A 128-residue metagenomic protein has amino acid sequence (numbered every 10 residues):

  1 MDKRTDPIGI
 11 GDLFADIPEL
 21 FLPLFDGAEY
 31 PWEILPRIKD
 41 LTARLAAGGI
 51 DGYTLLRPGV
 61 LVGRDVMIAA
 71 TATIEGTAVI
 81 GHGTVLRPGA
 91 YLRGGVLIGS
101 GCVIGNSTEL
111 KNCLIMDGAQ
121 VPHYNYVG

Functional and structural regions predicted by a protein language model:
M1-G59, R64: Terminal amphipathic alpha-helical/low-complexity segments used for targeting or macromolecular assembly
T54-G128: Structural signal for interior beta-strand "rungs" in well-ordered beta-sheet cores of soluble enzyme domains
